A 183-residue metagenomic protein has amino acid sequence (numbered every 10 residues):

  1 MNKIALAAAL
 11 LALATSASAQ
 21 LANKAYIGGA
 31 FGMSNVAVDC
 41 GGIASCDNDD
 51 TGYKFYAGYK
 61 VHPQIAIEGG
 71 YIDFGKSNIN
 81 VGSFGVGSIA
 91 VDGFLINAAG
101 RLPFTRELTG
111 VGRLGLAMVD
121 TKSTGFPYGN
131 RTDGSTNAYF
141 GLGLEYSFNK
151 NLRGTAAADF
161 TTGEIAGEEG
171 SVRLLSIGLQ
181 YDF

Functional and structural regions predicted by a protein language model:
M1-N23: Cleavable N-terminal export/targeting peptides
A9, A19, D47, Y59 (+5 more regions): Generic marker of residues within folded, mature protein domains
L13-A14, F74, A117, T161: Single-residue recognition of alpha-helix boundary sites
Q20-A25, A30-A37, K54-F126, Y146 (+1 more regions): Gram-negative (and chloroplast) outer-membrane scaffold detector with strong preference for beta-barrel transmembrane
A37, G42, T162-E164: Alpha-helical polar/charged "hotspots" used for coordination or helix-helix interfaces
I43-T51, F84-D92, P127-T136, G167-R173: Replace "Gram-negative outer membrane beta-barrel proteins" with "bacterial and organellar outer membrane beta-barrel
F74-N80, T136, F140, Y146-F183: Predominantly the C-terminal beta-signal and adjacent terminal strand-loop region of outer-membrane beta-barrel
